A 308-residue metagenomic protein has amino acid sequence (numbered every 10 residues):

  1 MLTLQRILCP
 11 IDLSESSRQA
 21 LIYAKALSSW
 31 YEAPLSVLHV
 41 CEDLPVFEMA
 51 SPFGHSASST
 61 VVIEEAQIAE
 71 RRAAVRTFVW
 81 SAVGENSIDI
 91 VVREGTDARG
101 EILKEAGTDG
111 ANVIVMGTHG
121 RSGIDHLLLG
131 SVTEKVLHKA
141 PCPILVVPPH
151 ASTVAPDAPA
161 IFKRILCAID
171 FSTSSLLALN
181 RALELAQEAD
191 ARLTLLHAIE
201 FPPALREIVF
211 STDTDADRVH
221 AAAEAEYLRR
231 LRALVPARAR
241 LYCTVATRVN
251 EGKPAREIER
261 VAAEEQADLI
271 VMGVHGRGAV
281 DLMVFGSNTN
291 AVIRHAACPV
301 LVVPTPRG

Functional and structural regions predicted by a protein language model:
M1-L2, S16, P45, T77-I114 (+2 more regions): Structural beta-alpha unit
L2-S58, S87, A160-D215, R238 (+3 more regions): Small/aliphatic-rich secondary-structure junction motif
T3-Q5, A26, W30, L103-V154 (+1 more regions): Gly/Ser-rich helix-loop-strand patches that form or flank binding pockets for ribonucleotide-derived cofactors
A20-Y23, A74, E101, A178 (+2 more regions): Well-ordered alpha-helical segments embedded in enzymatic catalytic cores
L38, V92-R93, L127, V147 (+2 more regions): Structural motif
A57-R71, T214-Y227: A short acidic, glycine-rich active-site loop that binds or catalyzes chemistry on phosphate/adenosine moieties
Q67-R71, V75-T77, G100-L103, S122: Small-residue-rich anion-binding loops in enzyme active sites
A151-K163: Intrinsically disordered, low-complexity Ser/Thr-rich linker and spacer segments in cell-wall-related proteins
